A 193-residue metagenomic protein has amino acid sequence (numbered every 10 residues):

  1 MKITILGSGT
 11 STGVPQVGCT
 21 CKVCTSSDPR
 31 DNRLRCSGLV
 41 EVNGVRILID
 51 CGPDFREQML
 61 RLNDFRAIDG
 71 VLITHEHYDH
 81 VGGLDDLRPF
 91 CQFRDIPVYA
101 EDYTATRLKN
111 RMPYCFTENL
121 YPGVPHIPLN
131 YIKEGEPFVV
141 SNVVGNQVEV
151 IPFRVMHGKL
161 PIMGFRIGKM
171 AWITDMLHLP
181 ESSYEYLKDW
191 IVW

Functional and structural regions predicted by a protein language model:
M1-I173, L177-E185: Binuclear metal-dependent hydrolase catalytic cores
D69, I191-V192: Conserved acidic residues
